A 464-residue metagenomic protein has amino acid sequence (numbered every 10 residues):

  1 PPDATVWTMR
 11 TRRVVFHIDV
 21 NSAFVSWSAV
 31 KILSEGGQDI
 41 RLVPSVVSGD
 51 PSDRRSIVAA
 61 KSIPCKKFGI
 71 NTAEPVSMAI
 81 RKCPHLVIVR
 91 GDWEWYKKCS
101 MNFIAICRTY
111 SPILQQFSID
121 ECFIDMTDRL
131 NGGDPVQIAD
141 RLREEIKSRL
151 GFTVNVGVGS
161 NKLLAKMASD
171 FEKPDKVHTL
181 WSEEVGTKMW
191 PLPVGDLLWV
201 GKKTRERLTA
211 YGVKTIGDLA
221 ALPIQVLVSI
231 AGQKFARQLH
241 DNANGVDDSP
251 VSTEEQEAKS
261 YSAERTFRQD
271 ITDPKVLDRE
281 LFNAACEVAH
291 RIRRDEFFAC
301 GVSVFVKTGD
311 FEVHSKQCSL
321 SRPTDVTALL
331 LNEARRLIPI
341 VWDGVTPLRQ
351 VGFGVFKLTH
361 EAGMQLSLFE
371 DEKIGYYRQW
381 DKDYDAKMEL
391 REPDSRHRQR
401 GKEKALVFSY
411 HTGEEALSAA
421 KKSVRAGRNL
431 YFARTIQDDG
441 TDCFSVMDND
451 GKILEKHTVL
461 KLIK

Functional and structural regions predicted by a protein language model:
P1-N244, H290, Q365, I374-H397: Gly/Gly-Pro- and Ser/Thr-rich, intrinsically disordered tail segments characteristic of DNA damage-repair and tolerance
V6, R10, D196, E206-L348 (+1 more regions): DNA-contacting surface of Y-family translesion DNA polymerases
W27, R322-R398, K402: Acidic, metal-coordinating catalytic segment for phosphate/diphosphate chemistry, firing primarily on the Nudix
L114-S118, E296-F297, F432-T435: Short beta-strand
V228-A236, K422-R434: Short arginine-rich
P347-G352, A426-D438: Short glycine-rich, low-complexity/disordered patches
G401-E414, N429, I453-I463: A short, exposed loop/beta-hairpin motif centered on an aromatic-Gly-Thr core
D442-D448, I453-K456: Short linear proline/tyrosine/threonine-rich motifs used for host-factor recruitment and membrane trafficking/assembly
